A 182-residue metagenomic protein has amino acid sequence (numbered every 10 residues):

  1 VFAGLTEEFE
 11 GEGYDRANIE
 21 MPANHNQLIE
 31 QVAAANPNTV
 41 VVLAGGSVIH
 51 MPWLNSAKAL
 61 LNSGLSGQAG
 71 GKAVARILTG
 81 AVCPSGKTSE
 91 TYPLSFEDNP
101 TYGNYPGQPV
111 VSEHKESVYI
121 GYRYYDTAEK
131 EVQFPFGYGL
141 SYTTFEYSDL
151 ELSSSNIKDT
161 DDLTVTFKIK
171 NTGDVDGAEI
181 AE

Functional and structural regions predicted by a protein language model:
V1, P37-G45: Short, hydrophobic beta-strand segments that form beta-sheet elements in well-ordered domains
F2-A3, S63: Short, well-ordered coil/turn residues at beta-beta hairpins and beta-strand->alpha-helix junctions within
A3-P22: Glycine/threonine-rich flexible loop motifs
M21, V40-V41, P52: C-terminal structured domain segments across diverse proteins
N24-A34: Alpha-helical scaffolding segments of alpha/beta enzyme cores, especially the outer helices of TIM-barrel or partial
A34-T39, A57-K58: A short helix->loop->beta-strand "cap" motif at the edges of active sites that frequently abuts
A44-A178: Secreted, periplasmic, or luminal enzymes acting at the cell surface/secretory milieu
A181-E182: Intrinsically disordered, low-complexity Pro/Gly/Ser/Thr-rich segments with frequent PxxP/GP/PP motifs and embedded
